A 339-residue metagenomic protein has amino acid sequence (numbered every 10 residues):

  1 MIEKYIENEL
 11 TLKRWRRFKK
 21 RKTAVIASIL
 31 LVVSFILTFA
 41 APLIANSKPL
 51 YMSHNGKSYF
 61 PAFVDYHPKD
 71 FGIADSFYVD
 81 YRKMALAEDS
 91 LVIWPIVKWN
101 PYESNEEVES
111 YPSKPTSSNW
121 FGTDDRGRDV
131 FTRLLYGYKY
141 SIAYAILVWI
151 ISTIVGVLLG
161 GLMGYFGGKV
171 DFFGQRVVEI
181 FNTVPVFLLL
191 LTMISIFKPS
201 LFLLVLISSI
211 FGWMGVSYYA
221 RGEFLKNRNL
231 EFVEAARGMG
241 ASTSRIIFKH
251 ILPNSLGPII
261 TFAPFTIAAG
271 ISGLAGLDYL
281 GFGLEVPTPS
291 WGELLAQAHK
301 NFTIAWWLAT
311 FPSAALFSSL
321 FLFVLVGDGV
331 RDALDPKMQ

Functional and structural regions predicted by a protein language model:
M1-T153, V157, G161-L162, N301-S313 (+2 more regions): Gly/Trp-centered helix-boundary motif
T123-Q339: Alpha-helical transmembrane segments of integral membrane proteins, especially multi-pass inner/plasma-membrane
